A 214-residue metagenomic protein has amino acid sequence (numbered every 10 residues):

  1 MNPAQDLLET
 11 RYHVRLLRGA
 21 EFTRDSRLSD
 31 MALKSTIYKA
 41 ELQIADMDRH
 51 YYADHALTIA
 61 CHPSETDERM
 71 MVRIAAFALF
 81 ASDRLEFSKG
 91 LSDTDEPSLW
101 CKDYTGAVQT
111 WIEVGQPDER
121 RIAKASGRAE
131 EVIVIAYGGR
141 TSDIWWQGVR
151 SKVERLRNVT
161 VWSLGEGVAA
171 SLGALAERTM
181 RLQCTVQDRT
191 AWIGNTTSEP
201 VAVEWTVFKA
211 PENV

Functional and structural regions predicted by a protein language model:
L16-D30: Short, Lys/Arg-enriched N-terminal segments with co-localized hydrophobic residues within the first ~10-30 amino acids
D46-L91: Acidic-basic catalytic patches of nuclease active cores, encompassing PD-(D/E)XK and other metal-cofactor nuclease
L85-Y104: Long amphipathic N-terminal alpha/beta scaffold segment
L99-C101, G106-I122: Conserved catalytic cores of phosphodiester-cleaving nucleases, focusing on short active-site segments
R121-A125, G148: A short acidic, amphipathic alpha-helical/loop segment
Q147-C184: Short, hydrophobic/π-rich interface segment
M180-V214: Glycine-rich, aromatic-bearing surface loops/beta-hairpins
